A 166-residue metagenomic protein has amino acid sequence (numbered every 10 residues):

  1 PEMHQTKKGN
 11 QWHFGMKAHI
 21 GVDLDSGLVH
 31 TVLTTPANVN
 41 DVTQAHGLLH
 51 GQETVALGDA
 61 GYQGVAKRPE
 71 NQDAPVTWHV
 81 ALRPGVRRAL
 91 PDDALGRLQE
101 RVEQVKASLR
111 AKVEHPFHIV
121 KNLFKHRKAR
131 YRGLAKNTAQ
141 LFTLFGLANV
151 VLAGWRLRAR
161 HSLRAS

Functional and structural regions predicted by a protein language model:
P1-A74, R83, F142-A148, G154-R156 (+1 more regions): Polybasic low-complexity intrinsically disordered regions
T54-V55, A60-A135, A139: Helix-centered, glycine/charged polyanion-binding patches within enzymatic domains that contact phosphate-containing
N122, H126-A129, L152, R156-A159 (+1 more regions): Intrinsically disordered or highly flexible coil/loop and linker segments, enriched in small and charged/polar residues
